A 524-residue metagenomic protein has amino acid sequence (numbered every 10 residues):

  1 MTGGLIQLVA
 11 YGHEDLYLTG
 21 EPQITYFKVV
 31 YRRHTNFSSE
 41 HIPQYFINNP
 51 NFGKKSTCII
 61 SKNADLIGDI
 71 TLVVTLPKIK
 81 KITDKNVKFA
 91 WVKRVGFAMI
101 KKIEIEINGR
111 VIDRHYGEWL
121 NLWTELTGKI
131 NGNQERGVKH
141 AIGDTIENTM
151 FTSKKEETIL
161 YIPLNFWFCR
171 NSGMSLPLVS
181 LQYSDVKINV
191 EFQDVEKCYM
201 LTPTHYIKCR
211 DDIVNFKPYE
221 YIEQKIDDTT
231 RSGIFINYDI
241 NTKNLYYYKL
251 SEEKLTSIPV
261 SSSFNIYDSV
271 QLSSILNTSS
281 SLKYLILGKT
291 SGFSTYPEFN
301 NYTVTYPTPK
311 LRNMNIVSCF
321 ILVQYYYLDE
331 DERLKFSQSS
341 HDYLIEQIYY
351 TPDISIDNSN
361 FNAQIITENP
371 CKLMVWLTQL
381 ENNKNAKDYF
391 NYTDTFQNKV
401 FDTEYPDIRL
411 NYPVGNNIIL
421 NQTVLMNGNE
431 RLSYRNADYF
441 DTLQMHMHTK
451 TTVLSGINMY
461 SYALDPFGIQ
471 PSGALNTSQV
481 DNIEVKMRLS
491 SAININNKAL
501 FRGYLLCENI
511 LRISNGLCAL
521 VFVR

Functional and structural regions predicted by a protein language model:
M1-D212, P218, I240-K243, K249-K254 (+1 more regions): Short, low-complexity Pro/Thr/Gly
M200-P297: Autoprocessing Asn-cyclization modules and mimics
